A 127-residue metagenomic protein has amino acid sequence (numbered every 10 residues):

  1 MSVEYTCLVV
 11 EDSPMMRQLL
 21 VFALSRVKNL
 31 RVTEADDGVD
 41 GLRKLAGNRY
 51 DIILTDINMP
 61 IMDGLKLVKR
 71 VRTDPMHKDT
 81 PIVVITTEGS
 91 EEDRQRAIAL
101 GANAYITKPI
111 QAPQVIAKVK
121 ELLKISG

Functional and structural regions predicted by a protein language model:
P14-T33: Two-component/phosphorelay signaling modules centered on CheY-like receiver
E34-I52: Acidic, metal-coordinating helix/loop segments flanking the phosphotransfer/catalytic sites of two-component signaling
L54-D56: Active-site T/S-Asp motif of two-component receiver
M59: Receiver (REC) domain active-site loop signature in two-component systems and cognate sites in sensor histidine kinases
I110-V119: C-terminal output helix
